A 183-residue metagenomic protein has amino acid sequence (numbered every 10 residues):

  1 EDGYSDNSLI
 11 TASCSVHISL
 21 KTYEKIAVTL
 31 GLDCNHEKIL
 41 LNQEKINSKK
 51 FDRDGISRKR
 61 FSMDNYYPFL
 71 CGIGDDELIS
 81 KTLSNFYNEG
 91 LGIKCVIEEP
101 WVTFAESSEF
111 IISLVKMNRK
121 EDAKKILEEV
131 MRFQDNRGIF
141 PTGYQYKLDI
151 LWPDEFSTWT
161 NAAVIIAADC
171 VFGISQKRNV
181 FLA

Functional and structural regions predicted by a protein language model:
E1-I39, V115, P153, N179: The feature captures the catalytic groove of carbohydrate-active enzymes
E1-S8, K38-F104, K125-A183: Extended glycan-interaction surfaces of carbohydrate-active proteins
L20, A27, F69-G72, I111-L114 (+1 more regions): Residue at a conserved register position within TPR or TPR-like alpha-solenoid repeats
Y23-E24, D75, M117, V171: Generic hydrophobic alpha-helical segments
I26-T29, K120, F133, I174: Alpha-solenoid helical repeat scaffolds
C34-N35, E121-K125: Alpha-helical positions within canonical tetratricopeptide repeat
I97-N118: Internal helical hairpin/lid segments
